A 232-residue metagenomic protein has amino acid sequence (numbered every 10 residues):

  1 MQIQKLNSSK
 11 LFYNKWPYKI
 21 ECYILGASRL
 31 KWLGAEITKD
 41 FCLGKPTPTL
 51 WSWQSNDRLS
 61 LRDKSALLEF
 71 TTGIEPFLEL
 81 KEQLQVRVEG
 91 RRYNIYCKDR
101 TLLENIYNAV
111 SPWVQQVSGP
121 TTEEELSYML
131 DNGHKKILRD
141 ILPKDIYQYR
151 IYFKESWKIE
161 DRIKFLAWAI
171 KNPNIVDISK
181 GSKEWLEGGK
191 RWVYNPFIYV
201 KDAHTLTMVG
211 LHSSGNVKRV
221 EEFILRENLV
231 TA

Functional and structural regions predicted by a protein language model:
M1-R191, E221-A232: Structured alpha/beta or helical-core interaction and ligand-binding surfaces enriched in interleaved
R191-A232: Alpha-helical oligomerization segments
